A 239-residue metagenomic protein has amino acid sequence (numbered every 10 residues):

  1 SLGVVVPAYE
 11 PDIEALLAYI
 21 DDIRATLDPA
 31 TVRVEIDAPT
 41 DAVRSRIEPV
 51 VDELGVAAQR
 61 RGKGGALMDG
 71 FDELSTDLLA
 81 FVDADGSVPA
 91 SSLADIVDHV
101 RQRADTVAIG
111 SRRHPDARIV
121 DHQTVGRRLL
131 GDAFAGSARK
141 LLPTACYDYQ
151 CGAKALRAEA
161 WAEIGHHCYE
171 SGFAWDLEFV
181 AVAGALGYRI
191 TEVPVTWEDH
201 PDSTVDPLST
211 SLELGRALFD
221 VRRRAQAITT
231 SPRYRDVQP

Functional and structural regions predicted by a protein language model:
L2-G3: Cell-envelope/extracellular polymer assembly enzymes that use nucleotide-activated donors
A8-A25: Short, well-formed alpha-helical segments that are part of the catalytic scaffolds of diverse glycosyltransferases
A15-L16, T40-P49: Acidic helix N-cap motif at the loop->helix transition within catalytic regions of sugar-transfer enzymes
I20, R24, D28-P39: Short beta-strand/loop segment that forms part of the nucleotide-sugar
E53, Q59, G65-F71, S91-A160 (+2 more regions): Acceptor/aglycone-binding surface of glycosyltransferases and processive sugar-polymer synthases
L79: Short aromatic/hydrophobic "clamp" motif used to bind/position activated sugar donors
D83-V88: The conserved acidic donor/metal-binding loop of glycosyltransferases
H114-D116, A153, A162, H166-T229: Catalytic donor/gating beta->alpha subdomain of glycosyltransferases that bind UDP-sugars
